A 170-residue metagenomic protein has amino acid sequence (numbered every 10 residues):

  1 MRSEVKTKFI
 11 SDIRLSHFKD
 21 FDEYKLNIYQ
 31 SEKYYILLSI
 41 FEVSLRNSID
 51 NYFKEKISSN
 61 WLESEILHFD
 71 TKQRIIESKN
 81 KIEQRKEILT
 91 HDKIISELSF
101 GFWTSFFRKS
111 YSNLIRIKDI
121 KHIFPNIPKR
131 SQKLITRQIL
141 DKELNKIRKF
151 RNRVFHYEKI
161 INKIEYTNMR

Functional and structural regions predicted by a protein language model:
M1-R170: Amphipathic alpha-helical interface elements
